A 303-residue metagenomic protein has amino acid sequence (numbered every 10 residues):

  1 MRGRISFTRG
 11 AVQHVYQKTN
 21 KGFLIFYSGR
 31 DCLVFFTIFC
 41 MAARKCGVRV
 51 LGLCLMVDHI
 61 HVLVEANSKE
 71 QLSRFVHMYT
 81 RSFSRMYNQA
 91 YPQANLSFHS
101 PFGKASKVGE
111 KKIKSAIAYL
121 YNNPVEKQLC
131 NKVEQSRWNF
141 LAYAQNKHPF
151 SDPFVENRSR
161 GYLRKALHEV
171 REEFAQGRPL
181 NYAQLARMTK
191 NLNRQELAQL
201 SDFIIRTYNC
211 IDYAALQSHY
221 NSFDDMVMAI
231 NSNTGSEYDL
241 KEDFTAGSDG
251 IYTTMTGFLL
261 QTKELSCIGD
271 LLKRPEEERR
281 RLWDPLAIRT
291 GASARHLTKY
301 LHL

Functional and structural regions predicted by a protein language model:
M1-G52, A66-L303: Short Pro-Cys-Gly-centered "Cys-loop" motif that presents a nucleophilic cysteine in a tight turn
H59-N67: Short beta-strand->loop micro-motif that forms the acidic, two-metal-ion catalytic signature in nucleotide-processing
